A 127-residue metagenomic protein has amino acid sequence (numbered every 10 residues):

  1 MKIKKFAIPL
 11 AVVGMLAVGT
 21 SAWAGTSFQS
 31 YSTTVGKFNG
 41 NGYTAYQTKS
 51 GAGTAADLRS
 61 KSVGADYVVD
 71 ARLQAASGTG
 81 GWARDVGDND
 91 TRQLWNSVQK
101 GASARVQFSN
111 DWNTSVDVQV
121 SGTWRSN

Functional and structural regions predicted by a protein language model:
M1-T44: N-terminal prepro-regions of secreted/extracellular proteins
F28, N39-S50, G80, D117-G122: Short Trp-Ser/Thr-centered turn/loop motifs at beta-strand boundaries
A45, N89-Q99: Exposed aromatic-hydrophobic patches
G51-G53, S62-V68, G101: Short proline/glycine-enriched turn/loop motifs at strand-loop junctions of beta-rich domains
T54-L58, S97-N113: Noncatalytic modules at the cell exterior or secretory-pathway interfaces, chiefly beta-strand-rich lectin/adhesion
G64-T79: Short, surface-exposed beta-strand/strand-loop-strand elements in extracellular ectodomains
Y67-A71, W112-S126: Edge beta-strands of jelly-roll/beta-sandwich modules across compartments, strongly enriched in secreted/luminal
A83-D88: Short beta-strand segments within Ig-like beta-sandwich modules, predominantly Fibronectin type-III
